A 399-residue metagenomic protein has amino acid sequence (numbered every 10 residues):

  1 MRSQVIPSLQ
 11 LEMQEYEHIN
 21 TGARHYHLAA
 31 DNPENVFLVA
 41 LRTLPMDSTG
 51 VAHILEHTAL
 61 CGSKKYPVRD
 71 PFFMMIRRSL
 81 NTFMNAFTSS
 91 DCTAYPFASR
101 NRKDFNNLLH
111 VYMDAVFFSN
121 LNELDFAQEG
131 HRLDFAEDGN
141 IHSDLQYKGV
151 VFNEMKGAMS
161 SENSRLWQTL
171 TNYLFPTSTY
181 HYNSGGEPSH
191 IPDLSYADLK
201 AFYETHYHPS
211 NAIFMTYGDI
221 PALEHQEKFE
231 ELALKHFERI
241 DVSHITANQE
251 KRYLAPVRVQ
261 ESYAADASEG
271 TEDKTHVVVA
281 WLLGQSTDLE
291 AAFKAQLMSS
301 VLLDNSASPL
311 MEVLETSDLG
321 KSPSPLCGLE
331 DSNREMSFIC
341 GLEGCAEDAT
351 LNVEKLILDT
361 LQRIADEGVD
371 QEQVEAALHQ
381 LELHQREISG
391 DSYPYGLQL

Functional and structural regions predicted by a protein language model:
M1-N32: N- or domain-start disorder-to-order transition segments that initiate the globular core
Q4-I6, D266-E269: Short Gly/Pro-enriched turn/cap motifs at secondary-structure boundaries
E12-N20, V257-A267: Short acidic-hydrophobic surface loop/beta-edge motif
Y26-L28, L38-A40, P96: Short, conserved beta-strand segments within well-ordered enzyme catalytic domains that often line or immediately flank
P33-F37: Short, conserved catalytic-motif segment at the N-terminal edge
L38-G50: Short pre-active-site segment immediately N-terminal to the catalytic Zn-binding motif
R42-L44, T58-A255, A267-D288, K294 (+1 more regions): Charge-rich, well-structured scaffold segments of protease-associated domains
T49-C61: Active-site recognition of the HExxH zinc-binding catalytic motif
